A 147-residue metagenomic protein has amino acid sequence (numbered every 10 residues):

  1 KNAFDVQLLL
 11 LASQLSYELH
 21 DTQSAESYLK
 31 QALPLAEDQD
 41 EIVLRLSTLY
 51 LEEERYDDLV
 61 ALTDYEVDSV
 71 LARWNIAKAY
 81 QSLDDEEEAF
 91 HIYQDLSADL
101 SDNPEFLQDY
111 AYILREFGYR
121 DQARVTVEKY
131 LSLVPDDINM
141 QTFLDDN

Functional and structural regions predicted by a protein language model:
K1, Q31-A32, L62-E66, D95-L96 (+1 more regions): Canonical positions in the second alpha-helix
E18, T48, E52-E53, S82-L83 (+2 more regions): Register position in tetratricopeptide repeats
I113, Y119-N147: Terminal, low-structured helical/coil segments at or just beyond the last alpha-helical repeat
